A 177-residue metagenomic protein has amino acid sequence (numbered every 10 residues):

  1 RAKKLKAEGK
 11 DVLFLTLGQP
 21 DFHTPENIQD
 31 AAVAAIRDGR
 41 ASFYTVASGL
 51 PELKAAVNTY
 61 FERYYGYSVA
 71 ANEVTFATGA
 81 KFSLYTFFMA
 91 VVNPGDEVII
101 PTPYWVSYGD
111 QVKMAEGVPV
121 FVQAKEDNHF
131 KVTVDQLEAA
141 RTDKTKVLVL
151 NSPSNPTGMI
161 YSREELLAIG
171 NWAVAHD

Functional and structural regions predicted by a protein language model:
R1-G79, T86: N-terminal small-domain helix-loop-helix segment of the aminotransferase-like
A2, Y108, I169: Aromatic/hydrophobic pocket-lining residues that form π-stacking "cages" and hydrophobic walls in ligand
L5, A115, A175-H176: Helix C-cap/helix->beta junction micro-motif
V69-V74, P94-E97, K144: Short acidic capping loops at alpha-helix termini that bridge into adjacent secondary structure
A90-V112: Conserved PLP-anchoring active-site segment centered on the Schiff-base-forming lysine
M114-V120: A short helix-loop-beta submotif of the ANL/AMP-binding
V120, K125-D177: Active-site phosphate-binding strand-loop segment of PLP-dependent enzymes
